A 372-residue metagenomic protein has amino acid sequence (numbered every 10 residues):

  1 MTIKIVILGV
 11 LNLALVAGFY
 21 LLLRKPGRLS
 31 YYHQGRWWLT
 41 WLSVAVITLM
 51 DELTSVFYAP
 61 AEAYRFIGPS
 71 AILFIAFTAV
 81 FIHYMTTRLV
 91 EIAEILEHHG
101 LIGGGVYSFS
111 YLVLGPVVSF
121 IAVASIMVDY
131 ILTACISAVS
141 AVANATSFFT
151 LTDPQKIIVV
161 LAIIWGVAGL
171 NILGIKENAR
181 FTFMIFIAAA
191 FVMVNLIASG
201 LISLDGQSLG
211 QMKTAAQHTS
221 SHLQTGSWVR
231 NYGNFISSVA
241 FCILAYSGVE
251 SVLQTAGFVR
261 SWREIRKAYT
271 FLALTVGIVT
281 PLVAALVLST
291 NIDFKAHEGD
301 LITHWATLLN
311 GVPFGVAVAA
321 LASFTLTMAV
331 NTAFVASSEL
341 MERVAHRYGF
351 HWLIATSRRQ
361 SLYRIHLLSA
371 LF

Functional and structural regions predicted by a protein language model:
M1, E94-I95, I121, A143 (+3 more regions): Membrane-water interface regions at transmembrane-helix termini and the short interhelical loops of multi-pass membrane
T2-L23, H33-R36, A61-L112, P116-S125 (+3 more regions): Extracellular loop-to-transmembrane helix junctions
I5-L15, V159-Q217, Y269-A273, T332: Membrane-interface loop-to-helix entry segments
V10, A76-F77, F149-I175, Y246 (+1 more regions): Transmembrane alpha-helical segments of multi-pass small-molecule transport proteins
S30-Q34, I187-Q254, F258-S261, L274-I278 (+1 more regions): Helix-loop-helix junctions that connect adjacent transmembrane segments in multi-pass membrane transporters
R36-T48, L73, L114-V128, V160-A162 (+5 more regions): Select transmembrane alpha-helical segments in multipass membrane proteins
E52, F57-P60, A122-A143, F241-V259 (+1 more regions): Membrane-helix boundary/coupling elements in multi-pass transport proteins
G105-Y111, G115, S147, A268-A329 (+1 more regions): TM-loop-TM module centered on a large, flexible mid-protein loop between adjacent transmembrane helices in multi-pass
